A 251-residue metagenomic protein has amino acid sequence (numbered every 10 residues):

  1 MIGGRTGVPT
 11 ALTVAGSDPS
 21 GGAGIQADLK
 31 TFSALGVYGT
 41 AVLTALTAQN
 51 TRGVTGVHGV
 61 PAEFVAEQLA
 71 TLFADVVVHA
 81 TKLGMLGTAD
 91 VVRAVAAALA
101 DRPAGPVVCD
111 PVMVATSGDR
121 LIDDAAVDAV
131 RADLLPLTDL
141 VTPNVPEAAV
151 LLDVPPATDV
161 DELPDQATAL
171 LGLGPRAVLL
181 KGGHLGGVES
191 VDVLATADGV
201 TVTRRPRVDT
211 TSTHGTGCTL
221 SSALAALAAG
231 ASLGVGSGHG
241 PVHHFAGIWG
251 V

Functional and structural regions predicted by a protein language model:
I2-G7, G24, V188-T203: Acidic-glycine-rich active-site phosphate/pyrophosphate-binding loop
I2-T13, L29-T116, L121: Conserved N-terminal subdomain of the carbohydrate kinase-like
V8, G59, V235-V251: Charged C-terminal helix
V14-S20, T201-H214: Short pre-catalytic strand/loop immediately N-terminal to key active-site residues, enriched for Gly-Thr
T31, A149-V150, T210-L233: Short, small-residue alpha-helix embedded
L35-T40, T201, L227-G240: Phosphate-handling active-site elements
D124-V200: Conserved phosphate/ATP/ADP-binding segment of small-molecule kinases
